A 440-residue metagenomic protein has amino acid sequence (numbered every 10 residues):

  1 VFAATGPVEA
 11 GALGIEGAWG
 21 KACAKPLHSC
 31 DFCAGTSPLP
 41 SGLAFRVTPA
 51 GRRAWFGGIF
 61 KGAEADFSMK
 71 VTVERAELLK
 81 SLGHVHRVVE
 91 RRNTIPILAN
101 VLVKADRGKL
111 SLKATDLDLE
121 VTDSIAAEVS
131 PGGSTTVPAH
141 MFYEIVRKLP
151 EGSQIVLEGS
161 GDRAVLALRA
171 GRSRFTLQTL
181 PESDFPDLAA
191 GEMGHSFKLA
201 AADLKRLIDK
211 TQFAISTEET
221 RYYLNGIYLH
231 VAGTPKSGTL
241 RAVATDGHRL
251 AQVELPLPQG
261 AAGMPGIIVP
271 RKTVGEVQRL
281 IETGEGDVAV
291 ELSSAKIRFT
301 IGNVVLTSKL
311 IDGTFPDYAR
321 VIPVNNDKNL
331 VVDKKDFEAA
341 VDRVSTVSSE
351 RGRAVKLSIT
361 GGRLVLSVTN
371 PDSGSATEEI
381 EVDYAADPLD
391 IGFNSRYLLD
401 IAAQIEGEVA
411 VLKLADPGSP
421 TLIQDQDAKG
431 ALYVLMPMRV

Functional and structural regions predicted by a protein language model:
V1-L13: Extreme N-terminal basic, low-complexity initiation segments that serve as generic localization/processing leaders
G6-P7, A18, F32, S37 (+2 more regions): Intrinsic disorder/low-complexity segments in short proteins, especially the signal peptide and propeptide regions
A10, G14-G17, E158: N-terminal hydrophobic alpha-helix used for membrane targeting or insertion
C23, C30-C33: Cysteine-centered motifs
H28-D31, V47-G51, W55-V440: Structural preference for solvent-exposed beta-strand-turn elements and adjacent flexible terminal/loop segments within
